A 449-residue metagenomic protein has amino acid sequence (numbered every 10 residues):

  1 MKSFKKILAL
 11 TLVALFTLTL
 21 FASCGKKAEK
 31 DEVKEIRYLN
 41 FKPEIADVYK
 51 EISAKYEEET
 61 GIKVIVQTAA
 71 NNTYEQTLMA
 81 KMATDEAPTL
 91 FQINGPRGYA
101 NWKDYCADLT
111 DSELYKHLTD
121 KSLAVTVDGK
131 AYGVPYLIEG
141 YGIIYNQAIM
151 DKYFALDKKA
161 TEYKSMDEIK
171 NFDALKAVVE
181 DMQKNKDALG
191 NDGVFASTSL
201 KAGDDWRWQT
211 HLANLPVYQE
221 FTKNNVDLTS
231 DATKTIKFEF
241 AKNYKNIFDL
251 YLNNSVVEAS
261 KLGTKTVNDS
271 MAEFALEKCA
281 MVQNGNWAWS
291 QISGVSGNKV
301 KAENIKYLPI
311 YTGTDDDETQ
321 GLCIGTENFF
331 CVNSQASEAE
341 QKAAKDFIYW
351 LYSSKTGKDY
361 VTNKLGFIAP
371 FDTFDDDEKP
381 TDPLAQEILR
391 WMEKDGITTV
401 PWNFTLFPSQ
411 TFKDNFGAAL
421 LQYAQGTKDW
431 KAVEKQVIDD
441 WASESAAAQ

Functional and structural regions predicted by a protein language model:
K6-L10, A22-G98, D111-K116, D120 (+10 more regions): Conserved N-terminal structural module of periplasmic/extracytoplasmic solute-binding proteins
K34, E58-T68, E86, K158-M166 (+4 more regions): A local structural motif
E59, K63, T84, V256 (+1 more regions): Extracytoplasmic/periplasmic substrate-recognition and gating elements
T68-T77, K170-A174, K261-L276: Short helix-initiation/N-cap motifs at beta->coil->alpha
N94-D151, N304-I310, T381: Hinge/lid segment of periplasmic solute-binding proteins
Y132-Y136, Y141, D173-A232: Extracytoplasmic/periplasmic solute-binding protein
A177-E180, K223-T264: Glycine-centered hinge/linker elements that transmit conformational signals in sensory and ligand-binding systems
I324, G366-T373, Q386-A442: C-terminal capping/gating helix-and-loop segments adjacent to ligand/active sites or protein-protein/ligand interfaces
